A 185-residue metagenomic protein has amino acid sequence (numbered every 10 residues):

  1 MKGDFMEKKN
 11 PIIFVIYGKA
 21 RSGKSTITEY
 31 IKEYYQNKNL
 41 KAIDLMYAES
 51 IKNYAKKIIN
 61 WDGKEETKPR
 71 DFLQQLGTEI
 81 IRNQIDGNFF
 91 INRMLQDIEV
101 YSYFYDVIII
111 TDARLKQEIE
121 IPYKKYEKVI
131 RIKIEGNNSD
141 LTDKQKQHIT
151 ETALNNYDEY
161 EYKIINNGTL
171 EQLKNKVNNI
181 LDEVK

Functional and structural regions predicted by a protein language model:
M1-F5: Short, Lys/Arg-enriched N-terminal segments with co-localized hydrophobic residues within the first ~10-30 amino acids
I16, I110: Hydrophobic anchor at the beta1->P-loop junction of P-loop NTPases
K19: P-loop (Walker A) phosphate-binding loop of NTP-binding proteins
K24: Conserved lysine of the Walker
I27: Hydrophobic positions on the alpha1 helix immediately C-terminal to the Walker A/P-loop
E33-I43: Post-Walker A helix-loop "phosphate-sensing" segment adjacent to the P-loop in P-loop NTPases
I43-Y105: ATP-dependent small-molecule kinase phosphotransfer cores that center on conserved nucleotide phosphate-binding segments
R93, Y123-K125, R131-K185: Small-molecule kinase domains that catalyze NTP-dependent phosphoryl transfer to phosphate-bearing small molecules
